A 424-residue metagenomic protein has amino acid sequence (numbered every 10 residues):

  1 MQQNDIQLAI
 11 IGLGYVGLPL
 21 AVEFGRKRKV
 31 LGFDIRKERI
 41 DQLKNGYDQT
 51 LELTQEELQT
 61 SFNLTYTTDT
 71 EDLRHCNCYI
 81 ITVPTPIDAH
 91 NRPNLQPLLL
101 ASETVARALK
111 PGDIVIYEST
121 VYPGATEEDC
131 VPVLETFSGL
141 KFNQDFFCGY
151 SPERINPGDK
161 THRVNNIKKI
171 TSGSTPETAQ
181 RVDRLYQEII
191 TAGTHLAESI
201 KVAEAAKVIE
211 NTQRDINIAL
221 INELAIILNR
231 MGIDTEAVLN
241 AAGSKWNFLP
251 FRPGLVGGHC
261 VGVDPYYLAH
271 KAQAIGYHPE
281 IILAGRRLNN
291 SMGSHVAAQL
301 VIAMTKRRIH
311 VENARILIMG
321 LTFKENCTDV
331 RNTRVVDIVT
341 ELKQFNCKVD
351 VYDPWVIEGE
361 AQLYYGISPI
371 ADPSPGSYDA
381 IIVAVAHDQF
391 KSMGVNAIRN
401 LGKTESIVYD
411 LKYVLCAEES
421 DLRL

Functional and structural regions predicted by a protein language model:
M1-L424: Structural/interface elements that position substrates and couple domains in central-metabolism enzymes
